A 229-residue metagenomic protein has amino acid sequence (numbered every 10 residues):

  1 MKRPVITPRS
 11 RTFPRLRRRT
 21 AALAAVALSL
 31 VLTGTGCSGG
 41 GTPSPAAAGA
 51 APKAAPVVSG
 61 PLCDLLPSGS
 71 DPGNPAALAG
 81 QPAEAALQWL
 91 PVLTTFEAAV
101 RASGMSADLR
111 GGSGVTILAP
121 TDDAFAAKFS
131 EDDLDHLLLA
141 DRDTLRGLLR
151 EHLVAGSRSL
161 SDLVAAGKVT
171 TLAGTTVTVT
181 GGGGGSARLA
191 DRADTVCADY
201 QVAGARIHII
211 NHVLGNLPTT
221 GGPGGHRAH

Functional and structural regions predicted by a protein language model:
K2-H229: Mature, structured domains of secreted/extracytosolic soluble proteins
